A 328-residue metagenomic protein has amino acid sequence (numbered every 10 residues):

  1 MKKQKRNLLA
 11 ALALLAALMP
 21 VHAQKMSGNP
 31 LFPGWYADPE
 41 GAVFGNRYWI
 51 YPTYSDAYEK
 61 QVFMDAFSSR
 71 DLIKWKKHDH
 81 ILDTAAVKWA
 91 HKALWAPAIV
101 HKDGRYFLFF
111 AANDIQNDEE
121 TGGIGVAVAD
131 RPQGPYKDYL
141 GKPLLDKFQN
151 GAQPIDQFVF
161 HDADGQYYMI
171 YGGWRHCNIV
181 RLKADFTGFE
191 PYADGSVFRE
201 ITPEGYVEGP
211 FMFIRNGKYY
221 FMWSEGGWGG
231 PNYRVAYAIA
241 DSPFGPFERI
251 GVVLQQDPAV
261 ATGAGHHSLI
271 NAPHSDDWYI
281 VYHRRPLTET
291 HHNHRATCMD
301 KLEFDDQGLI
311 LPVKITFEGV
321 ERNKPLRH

Functional and structural regions predicted by a protein language model:
M1-K25: Bacterial Sec-dependent N-terminal signal peptides
A23-H328: Carbohydrate-active catalytic/glycan-binding domains of CAZyme proteins, especially the secreted or lumenal ectodomains
